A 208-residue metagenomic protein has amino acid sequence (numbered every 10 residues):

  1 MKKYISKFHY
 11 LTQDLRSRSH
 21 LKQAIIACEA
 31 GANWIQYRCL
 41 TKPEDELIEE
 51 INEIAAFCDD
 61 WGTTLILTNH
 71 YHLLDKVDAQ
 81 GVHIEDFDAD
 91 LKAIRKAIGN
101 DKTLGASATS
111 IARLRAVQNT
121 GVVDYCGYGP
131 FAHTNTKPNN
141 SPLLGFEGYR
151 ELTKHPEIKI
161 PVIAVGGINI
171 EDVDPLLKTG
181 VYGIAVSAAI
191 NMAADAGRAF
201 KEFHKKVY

Functional and structural regions predicted by a protein language model:
M1-L91, K96-D124, L144-E147, E151 (+4 more regions): Conserved N-terminal beta1-alpha1 strand-loop-helix module at the mouth
Y37, L74, A132-N139: A short acidic, helix-capping loop that chelates divalent metal ions and anchors anionic groups
Y182: Short, glycine/charged-rich "phosphate-handling" switch motifs in NTP-dependent and phosphotransfer domains
